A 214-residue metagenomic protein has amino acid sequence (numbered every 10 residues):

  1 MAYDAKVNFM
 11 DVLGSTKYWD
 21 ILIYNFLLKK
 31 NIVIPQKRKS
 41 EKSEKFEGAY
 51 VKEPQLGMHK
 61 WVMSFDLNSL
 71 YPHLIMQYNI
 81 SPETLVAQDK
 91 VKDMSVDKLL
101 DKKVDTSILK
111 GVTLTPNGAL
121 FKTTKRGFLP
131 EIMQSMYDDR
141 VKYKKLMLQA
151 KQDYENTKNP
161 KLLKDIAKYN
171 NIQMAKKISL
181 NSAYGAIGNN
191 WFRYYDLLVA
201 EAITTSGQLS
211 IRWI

Functional and structural regions predicted by a protein language model:
M1-P82, Q88, K161-S210: Common nucleic-acid-contacting/processivity interface regions adjacent to the catalytic cores of nucleic-acid enzymes
L67-L70, S81, V91-I214: Conserved catalytic core of nucleic-acid polymerases
